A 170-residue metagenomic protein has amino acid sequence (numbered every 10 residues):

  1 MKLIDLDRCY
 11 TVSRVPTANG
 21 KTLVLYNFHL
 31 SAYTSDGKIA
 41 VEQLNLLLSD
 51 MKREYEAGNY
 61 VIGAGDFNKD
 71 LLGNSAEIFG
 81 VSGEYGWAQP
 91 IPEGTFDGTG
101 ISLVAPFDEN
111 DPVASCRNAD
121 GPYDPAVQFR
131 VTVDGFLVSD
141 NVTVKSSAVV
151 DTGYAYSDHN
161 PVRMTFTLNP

Functional and structural regions predicted by a protein language model:
M1-T22, Y26-L30: Structured beta-strand-rich core segments of catalytic domains in phosphoester-bond hydrolases
K2, P122-V127, D151-A155: Short proline/glycine-enriched turn/loop segments at secondary-structure junctions
L6-V12, R130-G135, D158-R163: Short hydrophobic/aromatic beta-strand or adjacent loop that forms the aromatic wall/cage of a ligand/substrate-binding
D7-V12, R117-D120, D151: Alpha-helical scaffolding within the catalytic cores of extracellular/periplasmic polymer-degrading hydrolases
V12-G20, V138-D140, S157, M164-N169: Active-site beta-strand termini and strand-to-loop segments that position acidic
V24, S35-N141: Metal-dependent phosphoesterases centered on the DNase I-like endonuclease/exonuclease/phosphatase
F28-L30, G65-F67, N160: Active-site metal-binding loops of divalent metal-dependent hydrolases
V142-G153: Low-complexity, intrinsically disordered Gly/Pro/Thr-rich segments
